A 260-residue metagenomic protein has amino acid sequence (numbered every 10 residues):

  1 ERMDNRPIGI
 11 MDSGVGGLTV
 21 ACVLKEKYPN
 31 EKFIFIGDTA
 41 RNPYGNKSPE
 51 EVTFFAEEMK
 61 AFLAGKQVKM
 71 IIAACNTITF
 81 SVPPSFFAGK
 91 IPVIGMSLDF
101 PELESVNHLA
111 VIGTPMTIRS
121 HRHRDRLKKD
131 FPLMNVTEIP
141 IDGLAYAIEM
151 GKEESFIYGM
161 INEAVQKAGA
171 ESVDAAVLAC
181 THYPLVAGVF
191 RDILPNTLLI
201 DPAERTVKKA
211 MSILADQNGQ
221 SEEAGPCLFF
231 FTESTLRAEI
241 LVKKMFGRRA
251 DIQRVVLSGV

Functional and structural regions predicted by a protein language model:
R2-V260: Non-catalytic structural scaffold of enzyme domains
